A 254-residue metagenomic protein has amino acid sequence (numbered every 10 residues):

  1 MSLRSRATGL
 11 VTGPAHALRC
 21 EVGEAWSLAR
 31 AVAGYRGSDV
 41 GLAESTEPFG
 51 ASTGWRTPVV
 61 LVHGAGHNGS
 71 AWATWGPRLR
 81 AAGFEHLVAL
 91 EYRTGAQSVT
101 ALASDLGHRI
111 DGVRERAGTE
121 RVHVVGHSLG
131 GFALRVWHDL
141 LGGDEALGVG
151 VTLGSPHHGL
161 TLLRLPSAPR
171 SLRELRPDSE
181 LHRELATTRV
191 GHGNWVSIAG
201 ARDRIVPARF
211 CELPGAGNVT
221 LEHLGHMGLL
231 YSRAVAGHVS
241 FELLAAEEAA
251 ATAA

Functional and structural regions predicted by a protein language model:
M1-V60, A73, P77-A82, T119 (+2 more regions): Flexible, membrane-associating and regulatory peripheral segments of lipid-active enzymes
S2, P207-G217: Short glycine/proline-rich, acidic loop/turn segments that cap or connect secondary-structure elements
W55-T57, V190-W195, L213-G217: Short, proline-enriched alpha-helix->beta-strand connector loops that line the catalytic pocket of alpha/beta-hydrolase
V59-S70, T74-G193, I205-V206, G228 (+1 more regions): Serine-dependent carboxylesterase/thioesterase catalytic core of lipase-like alpha/beta-hydrolase/SGNH enzymes
A89-R93, A199, V219-G225, Y231-R233: Short glycine-rich catalytic loops that host catalytic nucleophiles or stabilize transition states across multiple
S197-A199, D203: Short beta-strand/loop motif that positions the catalytic acidic residue of the alpha/beta-hydrolase fold
G200, F210-E212, L221, H238: C-terminal subdomain of alpha/beta-hydrolase-fold enzymes, centered on the catalytic histidine and its supporting
L230-A245: Post-His helix in hydrolase/transferase enzymes
